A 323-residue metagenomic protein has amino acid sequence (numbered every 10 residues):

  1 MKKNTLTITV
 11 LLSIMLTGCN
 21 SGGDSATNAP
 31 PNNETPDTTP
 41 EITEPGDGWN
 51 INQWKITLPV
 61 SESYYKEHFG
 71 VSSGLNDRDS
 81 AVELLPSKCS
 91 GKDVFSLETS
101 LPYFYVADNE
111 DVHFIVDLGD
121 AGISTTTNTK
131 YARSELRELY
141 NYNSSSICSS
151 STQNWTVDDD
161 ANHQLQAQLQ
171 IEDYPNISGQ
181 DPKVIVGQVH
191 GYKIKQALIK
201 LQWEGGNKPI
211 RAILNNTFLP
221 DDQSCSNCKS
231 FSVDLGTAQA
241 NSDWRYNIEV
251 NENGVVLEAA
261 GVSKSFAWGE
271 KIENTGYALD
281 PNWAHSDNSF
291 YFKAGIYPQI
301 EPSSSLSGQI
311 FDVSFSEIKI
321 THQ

Functional and structural regions predicted by a protein language model:
K2-V10: Sec-dependent signal peptide recognition, specifically the positively charged N-region followed immediately by
T9, L16-T43: Bacterial Sec-dependent N-terminal signal peptides
P36-G91: Extracellular carbohydrate-recognition regions
E44-S63, G70, N162-Q164, N176-S178 (+1 more regions): Ligand-recognition surfaces built from glycine- and aromatic
S90, V94-T217, H322: Secretory/extracellular carbohydrate-interaction modules and structurally similar beta-sandwich "look-alikes"
A167, S242-N251, V255-L257: Short tryptophan-centered beta-strand motifs in secreted/extracellular beta-sheet-rich domains of glycan-recognition
L214-R245: Short, aromatic/His-centered strand-loop micro-motif at the edge of beta-sheets
E258-V262: Short strand-turn-strand beta-turns centered on an Asx-Gly dipeptide
